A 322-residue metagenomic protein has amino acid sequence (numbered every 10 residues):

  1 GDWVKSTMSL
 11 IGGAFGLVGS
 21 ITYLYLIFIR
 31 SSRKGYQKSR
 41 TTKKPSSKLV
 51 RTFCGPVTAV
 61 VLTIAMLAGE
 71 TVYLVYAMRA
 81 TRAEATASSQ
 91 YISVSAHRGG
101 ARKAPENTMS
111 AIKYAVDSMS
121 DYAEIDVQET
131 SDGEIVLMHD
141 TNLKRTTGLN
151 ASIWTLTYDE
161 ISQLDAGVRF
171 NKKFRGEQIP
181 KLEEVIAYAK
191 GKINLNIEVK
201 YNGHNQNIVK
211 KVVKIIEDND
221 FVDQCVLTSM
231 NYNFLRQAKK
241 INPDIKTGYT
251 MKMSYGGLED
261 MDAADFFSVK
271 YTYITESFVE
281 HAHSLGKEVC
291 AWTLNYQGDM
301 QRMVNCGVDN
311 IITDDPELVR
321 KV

Functional and structural regions predicted by a protein language model:
G1-K34: Hydrophobic alpha-helical segments
I27-S47: Cytoplasmic membrane-interface regions of multi-pass membrane proteins
T41-R79: Internal/C-terminal transmembrane anchor helices
F53, L74-T81, Y249-V322: C-terminal active-site rim and adjoining tail of enzyme catalytic domains
L74-E124, Q128-S131: Membrane-interface segments at or immediately adjacent to transmembrane helices that form the boundary between
V94-A96, A123-I125, L195-V199, C225-T228 (+4 more regions): Hydrophobic faces of well-ordered beta-strands that scaffold small-molecule active sites in alpha/beta enzyme cores
A104-Y114, P180-V185, V209, T250-D260 (+1 more regions): Short, acidic/polar
H139-K246, A264, V269, H283-L285: Metal-dependent phosphodiesterase/phospholipase catalytic core, i.e., the His/Asp/Glu-rich active-site region
